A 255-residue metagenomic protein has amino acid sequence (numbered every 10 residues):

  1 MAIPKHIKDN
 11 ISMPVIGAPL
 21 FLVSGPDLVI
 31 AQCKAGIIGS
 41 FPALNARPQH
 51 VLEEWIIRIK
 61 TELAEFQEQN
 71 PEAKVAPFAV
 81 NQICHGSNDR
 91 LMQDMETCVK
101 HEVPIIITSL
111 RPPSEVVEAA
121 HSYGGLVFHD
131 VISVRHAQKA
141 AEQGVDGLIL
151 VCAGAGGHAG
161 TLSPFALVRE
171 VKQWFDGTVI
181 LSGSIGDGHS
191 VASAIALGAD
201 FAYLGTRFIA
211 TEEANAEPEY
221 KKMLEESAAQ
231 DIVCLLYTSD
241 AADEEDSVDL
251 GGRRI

Functional and structural regions predicted by a protein language model:
M1-T178: Active-site entrance/lid segments in N-terminal catalytic domains of soluble metabolic enzymes
I37-R47, L150-H158, V191-E217: Glycine-rich phosphate-binding active-site loops on the catalytic face of alpha/beta enzymes
W55-I56, E212-S227: C-terminal helical cap(s) of enzyme catalytic domains, especially alpha/beta-barrels
R135-Q143, G186-D200: Catalytic cores of alpha/beta
L181-I185: Glycine-rich adenosine-cofactor-binding loop
L224-L236: Anionic-ligand binding region
Y237-A242: Conserved small/polar residues in nucleotide/adenosyl-binding loops
D249-I255: Hydrophobic alpha-helical segments, chiefly the membrane-spanning helices and signal/signal-anchor peptides
